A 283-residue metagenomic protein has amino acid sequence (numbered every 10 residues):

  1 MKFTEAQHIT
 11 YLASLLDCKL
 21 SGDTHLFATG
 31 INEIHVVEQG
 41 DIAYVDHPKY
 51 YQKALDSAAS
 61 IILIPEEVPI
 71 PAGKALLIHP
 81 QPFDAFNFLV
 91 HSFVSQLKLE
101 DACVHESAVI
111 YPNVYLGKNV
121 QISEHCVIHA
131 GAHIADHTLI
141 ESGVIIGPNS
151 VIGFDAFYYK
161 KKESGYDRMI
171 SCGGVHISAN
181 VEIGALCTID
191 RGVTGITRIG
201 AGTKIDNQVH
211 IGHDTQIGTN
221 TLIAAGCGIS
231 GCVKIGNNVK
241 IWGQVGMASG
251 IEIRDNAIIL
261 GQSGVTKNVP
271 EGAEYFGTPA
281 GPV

Functional and structural regions predicted by a protein language model:
M1-A102, E106-S107, G143, N149-S150 (+3 more regions): Terminal amphipathic alpha-helical/low-complexity segments used for targeting or macromolecular assembly
Y44, C103-P282: Structural signal for interior beta-strand "rungs" in well-ordered beta-sheet cores of soluble enzyme domains
